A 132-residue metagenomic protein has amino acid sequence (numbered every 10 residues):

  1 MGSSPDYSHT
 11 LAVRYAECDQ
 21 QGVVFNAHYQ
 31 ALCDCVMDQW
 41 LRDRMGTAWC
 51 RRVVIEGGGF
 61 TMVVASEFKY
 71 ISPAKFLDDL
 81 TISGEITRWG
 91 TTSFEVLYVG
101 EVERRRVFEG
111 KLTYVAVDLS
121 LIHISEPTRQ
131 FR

Functional and structural regions predicted by a protein language model:
M1-D43: Catalytic strand-loop segment that frames the active site of acyl-thioester-processing enzymes
Y7-H9, R106-G110: Short beta-strand segments
Y15, L97-V99, Y114: Generic short beta-strand
L41-T81, I86-R88, T92-S93, F108-E109 (+1 more regions): Hydrophobic beta-strand-centered segment that forms part of the acyl-chain substrate-binding groove
I71, V99-E101, V117: A generic structural motif
I122-R132: Single conserved hydrophobic/aromatic residue that forms the stacking wall/gate of nucleotide- or nucleobase-binding
